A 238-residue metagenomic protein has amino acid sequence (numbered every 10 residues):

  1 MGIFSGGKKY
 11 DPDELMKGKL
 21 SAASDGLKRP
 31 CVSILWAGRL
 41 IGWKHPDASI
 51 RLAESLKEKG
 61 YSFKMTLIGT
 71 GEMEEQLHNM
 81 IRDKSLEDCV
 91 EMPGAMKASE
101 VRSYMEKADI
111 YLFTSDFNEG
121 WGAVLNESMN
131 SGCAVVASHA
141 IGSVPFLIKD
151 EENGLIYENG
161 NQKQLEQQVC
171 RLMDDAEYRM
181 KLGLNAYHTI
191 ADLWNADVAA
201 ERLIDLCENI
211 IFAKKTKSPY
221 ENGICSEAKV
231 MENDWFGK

Functional and structural regions predicted by a protein language model:
A23-K44, I50-A53: Conserved donor-binding/catalytic core segment of Leloir-type glycosyltransferases
I34, A48-I50, M65, L165 (+1 more regions): A structural motif in glycosyltransferase catalytic domains
H78-M96: Nucleotide-activated donor-binding/catalytic signature segment of Leloir-type glycosyltransferases, i.e., the conserved
A95-M96, S103-A108: Short alpha-helical donor nucleotide-sugar binding micro-motif in glycosyltransferases
E106-G120, C133: Acidic donor-binding loop of glycosyltransferase active sites
A134-S138, I148: Short hydrophobic beta-strand element within catalytic cores of glycosyltransferases and related nucleotide-activated
D150-E151, L155-Q162, R171-A176: Conserved acidic donor-binding segment of nucleotide-sugar-dependent glycosyltransferases
Q164, R171, Y178-D192, A199-D205 (+2 more regions): A short, well-ordered alpha-helix in the C-terminal region of glycosyltransferases
